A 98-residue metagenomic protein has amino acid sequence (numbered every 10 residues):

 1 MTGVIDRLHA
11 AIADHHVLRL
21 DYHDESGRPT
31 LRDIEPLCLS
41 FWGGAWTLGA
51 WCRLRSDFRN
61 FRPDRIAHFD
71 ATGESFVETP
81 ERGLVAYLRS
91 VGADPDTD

Functional and structural regions predicted by a protein language model:
M1-D98: Short glycine- and basic-residue-enriched patches
